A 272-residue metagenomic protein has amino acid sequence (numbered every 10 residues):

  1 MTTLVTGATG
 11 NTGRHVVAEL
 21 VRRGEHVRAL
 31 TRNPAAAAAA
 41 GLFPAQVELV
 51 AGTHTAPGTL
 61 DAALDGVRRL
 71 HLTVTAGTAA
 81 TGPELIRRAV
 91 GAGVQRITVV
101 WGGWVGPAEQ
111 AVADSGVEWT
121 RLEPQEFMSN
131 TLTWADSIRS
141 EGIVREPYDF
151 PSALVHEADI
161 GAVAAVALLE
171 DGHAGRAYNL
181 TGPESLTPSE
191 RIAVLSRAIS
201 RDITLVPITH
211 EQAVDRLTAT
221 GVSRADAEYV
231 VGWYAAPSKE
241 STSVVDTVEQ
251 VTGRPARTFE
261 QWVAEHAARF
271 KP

Functional and structural regions predicted by a protein language model:
T2-L42, T55-R68, T75-T204, I208 (+4 more regions): Oxidoreductase cofactor-interface core, primarily capturing Rossmann-like NAD(P)-dependent enzymes
E48-A51: Conserved SAM-binding strand-loop segment of SAM-dependent methyltransferases
E211-P272: A hydrophobic C-terminal alpha-helical subdomain
